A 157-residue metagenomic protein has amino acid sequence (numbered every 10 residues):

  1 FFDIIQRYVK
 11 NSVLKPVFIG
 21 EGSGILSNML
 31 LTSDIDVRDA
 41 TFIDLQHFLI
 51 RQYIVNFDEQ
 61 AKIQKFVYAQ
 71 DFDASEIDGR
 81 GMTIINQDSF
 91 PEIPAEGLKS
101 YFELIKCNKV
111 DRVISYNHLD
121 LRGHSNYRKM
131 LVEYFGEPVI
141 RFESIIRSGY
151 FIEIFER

Functional and structural regions predicted by a protein language model:
F1-V13: Conserved alpha-helix/loop element of class I SAM-dependent methyltransferases that forms part of the SAM/SAH-binding
S12-G22: Conserved class I S-adenosyl-L-methionine
S23-D36: Conserved SAM-binding loop of SAM-dependent methyltransferases across substrates and taxa, primarily the Class I
V37-K62: Class I SAM-dependent methyltransferase SAM/SAH-binding core
I54-G79: S-adenosyl-L-methionine
E92-I105: A short, conserved alpha-helix within the catalytic core of class I
K109-L121: Conserved beta-strand signature within the Rossmann-like core of class I S-adenosyl-L-methionine
I140-R157: Core SAM-dependent methyltransferase catalytic element
